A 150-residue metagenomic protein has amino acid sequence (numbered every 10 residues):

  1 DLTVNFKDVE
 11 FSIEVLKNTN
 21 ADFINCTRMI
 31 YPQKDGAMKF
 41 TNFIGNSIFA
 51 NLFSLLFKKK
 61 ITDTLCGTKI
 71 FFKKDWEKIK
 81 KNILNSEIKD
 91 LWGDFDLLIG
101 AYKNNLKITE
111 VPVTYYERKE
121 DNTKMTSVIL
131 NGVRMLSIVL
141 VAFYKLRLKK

Functional and structural regions predicted by a protein language model:
D1-T3: The conserved acidic donor/metal-binding loop of glycosyltransferases
F6-E87, R118-L136: Acceptor/aglycone-binding surface of glycosyltransferases and processive sugar-polymer synthases
K60, N85-K89, L98-Y116: Catalytic donor-sugar/metal-binding loop of nucleotide-sugar-dependent glycosyltransferases
F95: DNA-recognition element of transcription regulators
N105-K150: C-terminal catalytic/acceptor-binding lobe
